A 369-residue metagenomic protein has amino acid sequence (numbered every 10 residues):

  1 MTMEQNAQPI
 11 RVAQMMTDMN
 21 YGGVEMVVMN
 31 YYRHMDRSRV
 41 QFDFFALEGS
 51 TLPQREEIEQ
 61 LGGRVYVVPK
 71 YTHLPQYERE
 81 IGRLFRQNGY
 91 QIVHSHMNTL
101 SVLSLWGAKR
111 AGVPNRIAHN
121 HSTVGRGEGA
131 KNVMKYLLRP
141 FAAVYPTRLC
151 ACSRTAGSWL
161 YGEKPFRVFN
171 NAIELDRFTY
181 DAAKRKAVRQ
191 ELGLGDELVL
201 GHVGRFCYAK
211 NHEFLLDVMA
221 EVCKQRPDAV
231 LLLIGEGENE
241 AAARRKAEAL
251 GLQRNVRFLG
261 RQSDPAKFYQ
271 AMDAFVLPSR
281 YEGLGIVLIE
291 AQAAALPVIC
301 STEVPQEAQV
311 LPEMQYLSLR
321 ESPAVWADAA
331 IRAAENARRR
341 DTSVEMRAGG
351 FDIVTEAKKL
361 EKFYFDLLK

Functional and structural regions predicted by a protein language model:
T2-I10, Q14-R79, E238-E240, F363: N-terminal strand-loop element at the rim of the active site of nucleotide-sugar-dependent glycosyltransferases
G23, R177, A337-K369: A charged, aromatic-enriched C-terminal amphipathic alpha-helix characteristic of glycosyltransferases across folds
E25-N30, L198, H202-E221, E238-R244: A conserved mid-protein helix/loop that constitutes part of the nucleotide-sugar donor-binding site
F44-A46, P297-S301, Q306: Short hydrophobic beta-strand element within catalytic cores of glycosyltransferases and related nucleotide-activated
S95-L103, N120: Short His-centered aromatic/hydrophobic patch
V144-A183, L194, Y316: Donor nucleotide-sugar binding/catalytic pocket of nucleotide-sugar-dependent glycosyltransferases
R261, R280: Aromatic "clamp/platform" in nucleotide-sugar-dependent glycosyltransferases that forms part of the donor/acceptor
E307-N336, V354: Change "using UDP/GDP/dTDP sugars" to "using nucleotide sugars
